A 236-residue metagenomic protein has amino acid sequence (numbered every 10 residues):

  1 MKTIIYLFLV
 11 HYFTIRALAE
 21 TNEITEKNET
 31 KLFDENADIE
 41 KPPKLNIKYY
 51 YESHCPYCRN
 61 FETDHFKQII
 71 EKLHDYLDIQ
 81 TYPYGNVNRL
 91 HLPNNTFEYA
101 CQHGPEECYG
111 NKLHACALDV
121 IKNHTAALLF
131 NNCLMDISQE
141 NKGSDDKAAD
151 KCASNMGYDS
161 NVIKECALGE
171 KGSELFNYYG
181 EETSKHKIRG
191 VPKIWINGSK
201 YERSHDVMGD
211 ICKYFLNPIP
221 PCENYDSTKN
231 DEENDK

Functional and structural regions predicted by a protein language model:
M1-V10: Classical eukaryotic N-terminal signal peptides for Sec-dependent ER targeting/secretion, especially the positively
T3-I4, L18-T21, L45-Y50, I69 (+1 more regions): C-terminal cap of thioredoxin/glutaredoxin-like
V10, V87, V120-I121, V162 (+2 more regions): Extended aliphatic helical segments
V10-N36: N-terminal signal peptide
T25-E29, F130, A149, V191: Generic N-terminal leader/processing signal
A37-P42: Short beta-strand-to-loop junctions in surface cap/lid or active-site-entrance loops
P43, K48-S154, Y225-N234: Structural alpha/beta surface segment adjacent to cysteine/selenocysteine redox centers across thiol/disulfide enzymes
